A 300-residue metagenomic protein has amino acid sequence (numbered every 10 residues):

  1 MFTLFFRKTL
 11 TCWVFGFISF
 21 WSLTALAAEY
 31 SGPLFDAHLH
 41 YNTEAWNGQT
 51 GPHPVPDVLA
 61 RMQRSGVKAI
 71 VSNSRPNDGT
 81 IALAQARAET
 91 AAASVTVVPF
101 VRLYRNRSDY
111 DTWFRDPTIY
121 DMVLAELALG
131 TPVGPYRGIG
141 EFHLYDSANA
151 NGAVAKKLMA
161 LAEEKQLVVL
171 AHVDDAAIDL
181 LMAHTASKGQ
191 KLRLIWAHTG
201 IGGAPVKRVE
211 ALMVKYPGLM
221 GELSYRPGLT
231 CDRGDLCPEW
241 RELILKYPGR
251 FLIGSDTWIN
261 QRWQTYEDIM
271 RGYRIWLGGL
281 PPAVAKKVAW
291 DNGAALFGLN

Functional and structural regions predicted by a protein language model:
F2, R7, A28-A37, A45-P76 (+2 more regions): Mid-to-C-terminal alpha-helical segments outside catalytic/metal-binding sites
T9-S22: Bacterial N-terminal signal peptides
L23-A27: Sec/Tat signal peptide C-region and signal peptidase I cleavage site
E29, I81-L170, M220, P227-G228: Active-site gating/metal-coordination segments in enzymes
F35-L39, I70-S72, V97-R102, G138-G140 (+4 more regions): Hydrophobic faces of well-ordered beta-strands that scaffold small-molecule active sites in alpha/beta enzyme cores
L39-P54, D109-P117, C231: Acidic/histidine-rich helix-loop elements that form or flank divalent-metal/phosphate-binding sites at the catalytic
H53-V58, N77-A88, Y120-L127, A177-H184 (+2 more regions): Alpha-helical scaffolding within the catalytic cores of extracellular/periplasmic polymer-degrading hydrolases
N149-I253: Catalytic pocket-lining loop regions of alpha/beta-barrel enzymes, especially the amidohydrolase/enolase/GH5 lineages
